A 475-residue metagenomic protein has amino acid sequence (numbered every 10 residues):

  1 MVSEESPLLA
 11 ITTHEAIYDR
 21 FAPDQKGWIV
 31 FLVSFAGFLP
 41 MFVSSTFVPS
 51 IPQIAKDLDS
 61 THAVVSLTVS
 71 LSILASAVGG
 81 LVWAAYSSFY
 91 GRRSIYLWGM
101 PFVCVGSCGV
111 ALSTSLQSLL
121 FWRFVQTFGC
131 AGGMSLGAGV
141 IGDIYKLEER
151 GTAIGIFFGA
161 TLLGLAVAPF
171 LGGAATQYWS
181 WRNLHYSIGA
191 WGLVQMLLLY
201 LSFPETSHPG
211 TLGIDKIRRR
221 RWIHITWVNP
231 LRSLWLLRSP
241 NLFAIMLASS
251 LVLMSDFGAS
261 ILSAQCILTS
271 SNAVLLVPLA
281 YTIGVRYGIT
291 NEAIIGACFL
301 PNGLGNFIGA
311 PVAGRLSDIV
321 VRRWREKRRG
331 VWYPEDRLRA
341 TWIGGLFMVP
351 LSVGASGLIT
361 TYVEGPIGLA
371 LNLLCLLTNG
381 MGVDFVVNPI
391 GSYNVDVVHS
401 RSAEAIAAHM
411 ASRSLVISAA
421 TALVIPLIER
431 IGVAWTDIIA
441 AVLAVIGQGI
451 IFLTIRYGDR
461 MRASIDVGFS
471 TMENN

Functional and structural regions predicted by a protein language model:
M1-V43, K56: Cytosolic juxtamembrane N-terminal segment immediately preceding the first transmembrane helix of multi-pass
I17-D24, L147-T152, T176-A244, I319-R329 (+2 more regions): Central mid-sequence intracellular linker of multi-pass
M41, V48, S70-I73, A111 (+6 more regions): C-terminal transmembrane bundle
V43, L58-D59, V82, Y90-G91 (+4 more regions): Helix-breaking motifs and short loop linkers at transmembrane-helix boundaries and internal kinks in secondary membrane
I54-A55, Y86-S87, G109, L119 (+5 more regions): Interfacial helix-cap and linker-helix signal at transmembrane-aqueous boundaries of multi-pass secondary transporters
V78-Q117: Conserved MFS/SLC helix-loop-helix module at the cytosolic interface between two early adjacent transmembrane helices
W122-L162: Cytoplasmic helix-loop-helix junction between adjacent transmembrane helices in 12-TM secondary transporters
E149-Q177, N183, W191-Q195, L268 (+2 more regions): Glycine-rich segments within core transmembrane alpha-helices of 12-TM secondary carriers
